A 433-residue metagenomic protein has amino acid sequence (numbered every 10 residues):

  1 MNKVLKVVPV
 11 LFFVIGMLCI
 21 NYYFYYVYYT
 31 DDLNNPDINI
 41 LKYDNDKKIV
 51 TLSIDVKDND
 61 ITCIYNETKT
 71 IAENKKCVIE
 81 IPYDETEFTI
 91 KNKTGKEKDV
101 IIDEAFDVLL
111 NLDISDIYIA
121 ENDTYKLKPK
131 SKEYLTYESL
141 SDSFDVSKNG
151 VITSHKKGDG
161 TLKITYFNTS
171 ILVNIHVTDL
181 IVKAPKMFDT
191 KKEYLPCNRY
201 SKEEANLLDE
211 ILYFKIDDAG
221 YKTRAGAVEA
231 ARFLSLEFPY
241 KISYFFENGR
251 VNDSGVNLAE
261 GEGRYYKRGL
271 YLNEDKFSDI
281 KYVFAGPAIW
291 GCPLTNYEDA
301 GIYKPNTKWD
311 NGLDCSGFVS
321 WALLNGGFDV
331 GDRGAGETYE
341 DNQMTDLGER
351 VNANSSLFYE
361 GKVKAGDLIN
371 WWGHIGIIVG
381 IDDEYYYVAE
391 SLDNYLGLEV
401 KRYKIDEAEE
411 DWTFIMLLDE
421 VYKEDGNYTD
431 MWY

Functional and structural regions predicted by a protein language model:
M1-V14: N-terminal Sec-pathway targeting helices
C19-L33: Sec-dependent signal peptide cleavage junction
D31-Y43, V108-S115: Short, compositionally biased P/S/T/A/G/V-rich stretches that sit at domain boundaries
I40, P129, S139, I378-G380: A structural signal for short, hydrophobic beta-strand segments that form beta-sheets in beta-rich/all-beta domains
I49-E73, V78-I81, I90-K93, D99 (+1 more regions): Extracytoplasmic soluble-region selector
A184-S316, W321-G326: N-terminal capping segments
F328-K401: ...with weaker cross-activation on analogous glycine-rich loops/strands in unrelated enzymes
N394, V400-Y433: Low-complexity, Gly/Ser/Thr/Pro-rich intrinsically disordered linker/tail segments
